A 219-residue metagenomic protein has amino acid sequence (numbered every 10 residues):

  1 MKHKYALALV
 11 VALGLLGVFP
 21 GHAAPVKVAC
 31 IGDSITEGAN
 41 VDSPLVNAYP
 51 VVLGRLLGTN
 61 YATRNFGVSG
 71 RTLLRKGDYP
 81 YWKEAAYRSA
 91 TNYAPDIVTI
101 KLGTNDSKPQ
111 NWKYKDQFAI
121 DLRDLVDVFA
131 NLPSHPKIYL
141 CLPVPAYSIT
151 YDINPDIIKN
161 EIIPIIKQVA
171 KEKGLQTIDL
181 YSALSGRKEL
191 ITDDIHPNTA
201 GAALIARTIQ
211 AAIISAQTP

Functional and structural regions predicted by a protein language model:
M1-I31, I35-P44, V51-N60, T91-D96 (+4 more regions): N-terminal secretory targeting modules
P25-A29, I35-R123, I157: Conserved SGNH/GDSL esterase-like catalytic core that processes O-acyl groups on lipids and polysaccharides
I31, T99-K101, L140-C141, T177: Generic enzyme active-site microenvironment
V41, V144-P219: Catalytic His-Asp segment of secreted/periplasmic serine-dependent ester chemistry enzymes
A62-R64, K137, G174-Q176: Conserved beta-strand segments of alpha/beta enzyme cores
T63-F66, C141, L180: Surface-exposed patches in mature extracellular/periplasmic domains of secreted proteins
K101-N105, V128-N160: Active-site segments of SGNH/GDSL-like serine hydrolases that catalyze O-acetyl group transfer/hydrolysis on lipids
L122-D127, I163: Generic structural signal for well-ordered alpha-helices, preferentially at hydrophobic/aromatic core positions
